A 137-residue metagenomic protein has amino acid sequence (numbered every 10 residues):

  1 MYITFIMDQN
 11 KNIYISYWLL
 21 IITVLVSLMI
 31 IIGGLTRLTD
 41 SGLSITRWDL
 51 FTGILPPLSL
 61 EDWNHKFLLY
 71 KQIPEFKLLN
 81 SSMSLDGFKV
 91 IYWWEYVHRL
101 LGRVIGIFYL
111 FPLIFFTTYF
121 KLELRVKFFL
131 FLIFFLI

Functional and structural regions predicted by a protein language model:
M1-I6: Short, Lys/Arg-enriched N-terminal segments with co-localized hydrophobic residues within the first ~10-30 amino acids
M7-I21: N-terminal membrane topogenic signal
I15-L19, E123-F135: Membrane-interfacial loop-to-transmembrane alpha-helix junctions, especially the N-terminal start
Y17-I54: N-terminal signal-anchor transmembrane alpha helix
W18-L28, I32, V104-I114, F134-I137: Lipid-exposed faces of alpha-helical membrane segments in multi-pass integral membrane proteins
T52-P74: Long, glycine/tryptophan/cysteine-rich extracytoplasmic
L69-Y109: Individual transmembrane alpha-helix segments
I114-K121: Structural signal for the C-terminal ends of transmembrane alpha-helices and the immediately following loop
